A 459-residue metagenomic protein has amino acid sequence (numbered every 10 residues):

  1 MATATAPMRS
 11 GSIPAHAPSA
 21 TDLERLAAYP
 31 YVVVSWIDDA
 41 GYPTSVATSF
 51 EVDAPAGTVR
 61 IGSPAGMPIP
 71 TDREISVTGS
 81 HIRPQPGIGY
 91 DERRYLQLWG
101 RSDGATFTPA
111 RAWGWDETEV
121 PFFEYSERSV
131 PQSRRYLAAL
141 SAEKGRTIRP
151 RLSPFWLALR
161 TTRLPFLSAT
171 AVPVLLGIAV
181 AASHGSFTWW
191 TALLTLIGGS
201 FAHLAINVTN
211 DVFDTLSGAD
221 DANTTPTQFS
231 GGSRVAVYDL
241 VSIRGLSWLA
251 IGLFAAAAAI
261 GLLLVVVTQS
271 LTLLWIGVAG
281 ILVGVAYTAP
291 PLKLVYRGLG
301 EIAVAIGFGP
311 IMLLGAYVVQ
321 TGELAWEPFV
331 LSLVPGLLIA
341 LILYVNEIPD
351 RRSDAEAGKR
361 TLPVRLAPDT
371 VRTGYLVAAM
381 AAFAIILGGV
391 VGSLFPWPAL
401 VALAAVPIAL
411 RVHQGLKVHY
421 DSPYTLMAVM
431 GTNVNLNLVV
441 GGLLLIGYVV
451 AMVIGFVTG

Functional and structural regions predicted by a protein language model:
M1-P154: Binding-site signature for planar aromatic cofactors or substrates
G145-W190, L194, G198, L292: Topogenic membrane-insertion module of multi-pass membrane proteins
V172-G177, I302-Y317, V364-P368, M430-L444: Small-residue-rich segments of transmembrane alpha-helices in multi-pass membrane proteins, especially helix faces
H184-T209, T272-V283, A325-V345: Membrane-embedded alpha-helical segments that form the functional core of polytopic membrane enzymes, especially those
F201-T227, L341-P363: Acidic (Asp/Glu-rich) catalytic motifs at the cytosolic membrane interface
T224-V267, L362-L394, V434-L443: Multi-pass membrane catalytic core of lipid/isoprenoid biosynthesis enzymes
G232-L324: Intramembrane alpha-helical segments
V391-V453: Extended hydrophobic alpha-helices typical of membrane-associated regions
